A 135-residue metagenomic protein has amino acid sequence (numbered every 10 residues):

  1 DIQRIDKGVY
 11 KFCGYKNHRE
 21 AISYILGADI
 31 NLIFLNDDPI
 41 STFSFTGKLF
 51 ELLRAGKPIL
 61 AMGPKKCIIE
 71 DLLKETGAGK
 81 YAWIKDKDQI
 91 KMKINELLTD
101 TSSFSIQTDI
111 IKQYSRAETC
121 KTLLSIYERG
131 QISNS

Functional and structural regions predicted by a protein language model:
D1-I22: Nucleotide-activated donor-binding/catalytic signature segment of Leloir-type glycosyltransferases, i.e., the conserved
Y10, K57-L60, A78: Short active-site oxyanion
N17-Y24, N31-F50, I59-D71: Nucleotide-sugar-dependent
Y24-G27, K93-E96, T122, I126: CheY-like receiver
L35, L97, T101-S102, G130-N134: A general structural signal marking secondary-structure boundaries and capping sites
L53-R54: Short alpha-helix at the nucleotide-sugar/activated-sugar donor binding site of glycosyltransferases and closely
P64-N95: Change "using UDP/GDP/dTDP sugars" to "using nucleotide sugars
K85, Q89-K91, T101-R129: A charged, aromatic-enriched C-terminal amphipathic alpha-helix characteristic of glycosyltransferases across folds
